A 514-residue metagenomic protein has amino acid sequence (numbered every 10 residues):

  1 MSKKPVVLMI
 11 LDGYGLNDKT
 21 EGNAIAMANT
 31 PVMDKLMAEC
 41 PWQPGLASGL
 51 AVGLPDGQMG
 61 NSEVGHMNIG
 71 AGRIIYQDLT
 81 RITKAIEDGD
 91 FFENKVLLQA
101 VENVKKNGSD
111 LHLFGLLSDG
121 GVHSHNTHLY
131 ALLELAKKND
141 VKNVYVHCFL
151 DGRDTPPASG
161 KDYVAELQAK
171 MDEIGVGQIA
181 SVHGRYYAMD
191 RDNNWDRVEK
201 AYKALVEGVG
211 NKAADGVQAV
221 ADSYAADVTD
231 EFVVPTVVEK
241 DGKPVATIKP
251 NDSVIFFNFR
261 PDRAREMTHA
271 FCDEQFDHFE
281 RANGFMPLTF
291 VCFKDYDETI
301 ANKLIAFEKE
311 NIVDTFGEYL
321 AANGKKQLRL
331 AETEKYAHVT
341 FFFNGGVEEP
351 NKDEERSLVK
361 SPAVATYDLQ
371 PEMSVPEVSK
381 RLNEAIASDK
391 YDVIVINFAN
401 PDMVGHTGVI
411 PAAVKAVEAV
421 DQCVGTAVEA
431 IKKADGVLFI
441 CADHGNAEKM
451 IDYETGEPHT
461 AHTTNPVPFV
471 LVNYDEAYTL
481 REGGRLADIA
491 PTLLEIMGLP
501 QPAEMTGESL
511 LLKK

Functional and structural regions predicted by a protein language model:
M1-K514: Feature captures the catalytic ectodomains and active-site-proximal regions of enzymes that hydrolyze or transfer
